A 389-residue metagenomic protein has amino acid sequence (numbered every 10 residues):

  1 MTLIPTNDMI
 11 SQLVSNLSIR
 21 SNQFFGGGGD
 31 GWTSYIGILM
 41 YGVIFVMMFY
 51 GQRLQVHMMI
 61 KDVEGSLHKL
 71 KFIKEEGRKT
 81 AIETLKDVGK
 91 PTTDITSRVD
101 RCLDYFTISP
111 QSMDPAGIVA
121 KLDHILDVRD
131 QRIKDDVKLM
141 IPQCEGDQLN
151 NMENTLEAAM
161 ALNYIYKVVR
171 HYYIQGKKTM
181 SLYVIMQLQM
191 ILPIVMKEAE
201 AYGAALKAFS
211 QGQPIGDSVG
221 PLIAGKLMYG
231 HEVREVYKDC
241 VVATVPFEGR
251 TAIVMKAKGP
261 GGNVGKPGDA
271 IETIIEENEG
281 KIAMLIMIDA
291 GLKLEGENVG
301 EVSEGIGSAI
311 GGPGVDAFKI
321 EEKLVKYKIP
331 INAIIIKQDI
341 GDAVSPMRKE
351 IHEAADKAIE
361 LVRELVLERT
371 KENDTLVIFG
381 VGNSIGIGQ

Functional and structural regions predicted by a protein language model:
M1-D30: Short, strongly hydrophobic alpha-helical membrane anchors
L3-P5, S11, G31, Q55 (+2 more regions): …; additionally, a secondary subgroup of soluble metalloenzymes is captured
N22, D374-Q389: Extended, histidine- and acidic-residue-enriched regions that form the cofactor-binding/catalytic faces
S34-Q52, A224: Alpha-helical membrane-embedded segments
Y50-I60: Transmembrane signal-anchor/signal-peptide helices with a preference for the extracytoplasmic
M58-L222, K226-L227: Electropositive, gly/pro-rich neighborhoods at or near active sites that engage anionic ligands
V168-S345, G382-Q389: Conserved mixed alpha/beta catalytic, RNA-binding, or beta-rich assembly cores of soluble enzyme, regulatory
I334-T375, V381: Internal, active-site/partner-interface "lid" segment
